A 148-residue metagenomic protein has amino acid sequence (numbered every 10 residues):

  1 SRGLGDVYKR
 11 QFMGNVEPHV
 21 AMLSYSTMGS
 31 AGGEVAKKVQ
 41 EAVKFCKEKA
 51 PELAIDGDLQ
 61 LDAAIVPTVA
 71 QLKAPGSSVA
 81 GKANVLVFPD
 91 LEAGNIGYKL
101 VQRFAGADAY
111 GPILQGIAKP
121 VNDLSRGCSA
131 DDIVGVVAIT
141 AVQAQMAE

Functional and structural regions predicted by a protein language model:
S1-Y8: Short, small-residue-biased leader/transition segments that mark boundaries at the very start of proteins
D6, K37-F45, L72-A74, V101-G106 (+1 more regions): Short, solvent-exposed amphipathic alpha-helical segments in soluble enzyme and RNA/protein-processing domains
F12, S77-S78, A93, Y98-E148: Internal helix-turn-beta structural module
F12-A21, A50-L59, M146-E148: Flexible, glycine/charged-enriched surface loops at secondary-structure junctions
N15-P18, A50-L53, G81-N84, A109-Y110 (+1 more regions): Short coil/turn connectors at secondary-structure junctions
Y25-V85: Active-site rim loops that border cofactor/substrate pockets in soluble metabolic enzymes
M28, L91-G94: Short glycine-rich anion-binding loops that position phosphate/pyrophosphate groups of nucleotides and phosphorylated
